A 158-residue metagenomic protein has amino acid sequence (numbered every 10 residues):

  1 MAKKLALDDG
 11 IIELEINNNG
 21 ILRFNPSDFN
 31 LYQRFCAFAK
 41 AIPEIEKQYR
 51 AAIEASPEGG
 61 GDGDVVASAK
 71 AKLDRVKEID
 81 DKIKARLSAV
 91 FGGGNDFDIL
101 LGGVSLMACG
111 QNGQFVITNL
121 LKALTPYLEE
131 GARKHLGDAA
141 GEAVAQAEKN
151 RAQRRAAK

Functional and structural regions predicted by a protein language model:
M1-S68: Short N-terminal mixed-charge amphipathic segments
K3-K4, R23, R34, R50 (+4 more regions): Arginine residue identity/basic-tract feature
K4, I12-L14, D81, V90 (+1 more regions): Homeobox/homeodomain signature
Y32-F35, L73, K77, Q114: Amphipathic, non-membrane alpha-helical segments in soluble helical-bundle scaffolds
G63-I83: Intrinsically disordered, low-complexity acidic Ser/Thr-rich regulatory segments
A85, A89-K158: C-terminal charged interaction modules
